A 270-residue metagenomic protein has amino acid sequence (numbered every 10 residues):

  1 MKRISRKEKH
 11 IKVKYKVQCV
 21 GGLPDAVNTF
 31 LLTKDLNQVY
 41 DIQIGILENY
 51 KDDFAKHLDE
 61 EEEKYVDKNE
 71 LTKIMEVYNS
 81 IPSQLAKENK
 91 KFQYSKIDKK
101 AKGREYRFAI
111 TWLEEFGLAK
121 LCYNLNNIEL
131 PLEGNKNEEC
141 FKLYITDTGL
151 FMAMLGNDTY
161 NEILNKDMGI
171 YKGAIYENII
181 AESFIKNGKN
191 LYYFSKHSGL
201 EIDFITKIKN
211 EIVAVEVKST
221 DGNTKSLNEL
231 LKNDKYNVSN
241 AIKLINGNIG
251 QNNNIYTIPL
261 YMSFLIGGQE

Functional and structural regions predicted by a protein language model:
M1, I180, F184, I202-D221 (+1 more regions): Conserved catalytic cores of phosphodiester-cleaving nucleases, focusing on short active-site segments
M1-E182, H197: Interdomain hinge/linker elements that couple catalytic modules in large macromolecular machines
Q18, Y144, Y192, V215 (+2 more regions): Hydrophobic/aromatic beta-strand patches that form the interior of the parallel beta-sheet core in alpha/beta enzyme
L121-C122, Y192-Y193, L260: Conserved helicase core region in the C-terminal RecA-like lobe
L125, I185-L191: Short Pro/Gly-enriched beta-strand edge/turn motifs at strand-loop
G134, N190-I202, T206-I208: Active-site metal-binding core of divalent-cation-utilizing nuclease and nuclease-like domains
S219-Y261: Catalytic cores of nucleic-acid endonucleases
I258-E270: C-terminal helix of von Willebrand factor
